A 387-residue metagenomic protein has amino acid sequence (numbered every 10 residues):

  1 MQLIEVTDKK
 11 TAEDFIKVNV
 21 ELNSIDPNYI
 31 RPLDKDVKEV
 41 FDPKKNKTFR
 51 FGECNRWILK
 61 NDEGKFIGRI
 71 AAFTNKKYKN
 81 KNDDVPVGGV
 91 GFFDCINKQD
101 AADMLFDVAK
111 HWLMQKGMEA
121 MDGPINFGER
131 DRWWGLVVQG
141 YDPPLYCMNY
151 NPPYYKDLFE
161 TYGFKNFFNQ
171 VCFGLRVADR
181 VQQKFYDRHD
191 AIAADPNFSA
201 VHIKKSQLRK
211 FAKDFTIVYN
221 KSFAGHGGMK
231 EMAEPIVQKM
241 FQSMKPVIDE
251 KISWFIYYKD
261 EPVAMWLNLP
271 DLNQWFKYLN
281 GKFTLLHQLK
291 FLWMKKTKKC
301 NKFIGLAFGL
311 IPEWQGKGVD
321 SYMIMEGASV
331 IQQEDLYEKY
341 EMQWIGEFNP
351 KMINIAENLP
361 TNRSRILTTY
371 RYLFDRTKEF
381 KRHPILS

Functional and structural regions predicted by a protein language model:
M1-N28, D375, H383-I385: Generic start-of-chain signal for non-secretory N-termini
A12, F66, K76-K79, E129-D131 (+6 more regions): Flexible loop/turn segments at secondary-structure boundaries
N19-D62, I70-N80, H202, S206-G309: A conserved beta-strand-loop-helix scaffold within acyl/acetyltransferase catalytic domains
N80-G163, L279-L359: Acyl-donor binding region in acyl/amide transferases
D122, G174, F255-Y257, L267 (+1 more regions): Short beta-strand segments
N149-H226: Acyltransferase donor/substrate-recognition loop-hinge adjacent to the catalytic core
G174-H189, T368-S387: C-terminal "cap" of GNAT-fold acetyltransferases
